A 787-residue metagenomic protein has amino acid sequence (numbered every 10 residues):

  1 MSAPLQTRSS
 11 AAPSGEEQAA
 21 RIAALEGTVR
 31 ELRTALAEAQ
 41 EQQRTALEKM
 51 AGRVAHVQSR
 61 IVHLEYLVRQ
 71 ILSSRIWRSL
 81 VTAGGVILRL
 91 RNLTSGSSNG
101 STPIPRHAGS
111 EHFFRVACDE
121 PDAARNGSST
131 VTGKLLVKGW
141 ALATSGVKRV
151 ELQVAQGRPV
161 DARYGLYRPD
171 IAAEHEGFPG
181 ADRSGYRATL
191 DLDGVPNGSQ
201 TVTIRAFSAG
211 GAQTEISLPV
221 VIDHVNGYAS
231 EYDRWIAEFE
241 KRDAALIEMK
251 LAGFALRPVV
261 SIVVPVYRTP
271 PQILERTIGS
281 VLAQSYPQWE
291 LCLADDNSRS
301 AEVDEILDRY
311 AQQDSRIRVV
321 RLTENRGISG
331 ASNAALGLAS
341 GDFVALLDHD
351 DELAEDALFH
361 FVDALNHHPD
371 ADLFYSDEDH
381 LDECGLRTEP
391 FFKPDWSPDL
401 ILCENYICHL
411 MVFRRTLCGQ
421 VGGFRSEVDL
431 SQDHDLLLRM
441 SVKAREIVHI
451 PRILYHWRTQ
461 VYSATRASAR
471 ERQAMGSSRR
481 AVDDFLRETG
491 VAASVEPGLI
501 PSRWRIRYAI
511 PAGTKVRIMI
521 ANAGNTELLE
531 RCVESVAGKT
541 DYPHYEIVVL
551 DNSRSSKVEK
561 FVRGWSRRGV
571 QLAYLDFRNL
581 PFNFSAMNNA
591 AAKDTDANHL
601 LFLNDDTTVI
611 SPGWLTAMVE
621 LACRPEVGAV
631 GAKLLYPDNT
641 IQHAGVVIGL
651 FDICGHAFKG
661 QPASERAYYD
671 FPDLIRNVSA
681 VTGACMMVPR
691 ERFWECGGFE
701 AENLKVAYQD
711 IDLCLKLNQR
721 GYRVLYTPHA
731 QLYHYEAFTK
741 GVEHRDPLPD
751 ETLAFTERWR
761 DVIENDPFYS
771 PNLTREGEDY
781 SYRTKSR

Functional and structural regions predicted by a protein language model:
M1-E120, G127, V131, L136-V137 (+3 more regions): Boundary detector for helix-to-coil junctions that initiate low-complexity/charged tails
D223-S280, R487-G538: N-proximal low-complexity "stem/linker" segments adjacent to membrane-targeting elements
I278-Q288, H367, E534-H544: Short, acidic, metal-binding catalytic loop of nucleotide-sugar glycosyltransferases
P287, D295-E305, E324, D551-K560 (+2 more regions): A conserved acidic beta->alpha catalytic loop
L322-A339, R578-T595: Glycine-rich, basic loop-to-helix element that forms the pyrophosphate-binding segment of sugar-nucleotide handling
V344, L600: Short aromatic/hydrophobic "clamp" motif used to bind/position activated sugar donors
D356-T388, T608-D652: Conserved donor NDP-sugar-binding/catalytic core segment of glycosyltransferases
S426-V428, L438-W457, R480-P497, A701-K705 (+1 more regions): Catalytic donor-sugar/metal-binding loop of nucleotide-sugar-dependent glycosyltransferases
